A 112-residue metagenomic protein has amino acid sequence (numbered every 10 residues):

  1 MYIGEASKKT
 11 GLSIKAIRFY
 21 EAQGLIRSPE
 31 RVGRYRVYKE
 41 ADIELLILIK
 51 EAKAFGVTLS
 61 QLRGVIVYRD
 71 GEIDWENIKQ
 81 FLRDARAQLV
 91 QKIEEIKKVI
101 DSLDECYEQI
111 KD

Functional and structural regions predicted by a protein language model:
Y2-E5, R27, E40-D112: Arg/Lys-rich, alpha-helical DNA-contact motif
A6, S13-A16: Short glycine/proline-centered loop/turn elements that form peptide/ligand docking sites
K8, E21-A22: Alpha-helical residues within the helix-turn-helix
A16, Q23, K98: Surface-exposed, interaction-prone regions with an acidic/low-complexity signature
I26-V32: Beta-hairpin "wing" of winged helix-turn-helix
R34-K39: Minor-groove-contacting beta-hairpin "wing" of winged helix-turn-helix DNA-binding domains
